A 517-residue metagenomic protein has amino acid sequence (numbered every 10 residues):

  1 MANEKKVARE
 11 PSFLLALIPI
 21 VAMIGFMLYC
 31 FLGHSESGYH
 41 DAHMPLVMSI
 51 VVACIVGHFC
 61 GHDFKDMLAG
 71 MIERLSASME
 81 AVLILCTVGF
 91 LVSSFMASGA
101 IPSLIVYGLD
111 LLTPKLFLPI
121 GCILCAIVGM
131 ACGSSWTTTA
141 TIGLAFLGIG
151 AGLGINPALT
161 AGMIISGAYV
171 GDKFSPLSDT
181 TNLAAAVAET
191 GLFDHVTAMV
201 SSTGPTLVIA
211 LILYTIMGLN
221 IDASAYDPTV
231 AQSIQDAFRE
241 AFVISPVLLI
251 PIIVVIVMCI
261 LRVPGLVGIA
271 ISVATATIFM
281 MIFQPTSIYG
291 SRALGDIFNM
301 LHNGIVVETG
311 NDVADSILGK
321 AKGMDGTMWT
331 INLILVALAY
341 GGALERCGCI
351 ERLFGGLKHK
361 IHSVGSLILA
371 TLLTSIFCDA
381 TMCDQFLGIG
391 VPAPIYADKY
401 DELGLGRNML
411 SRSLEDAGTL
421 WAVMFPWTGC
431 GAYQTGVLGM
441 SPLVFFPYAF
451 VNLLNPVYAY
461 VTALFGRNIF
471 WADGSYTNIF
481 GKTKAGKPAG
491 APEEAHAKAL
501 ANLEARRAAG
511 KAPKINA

Functional and structural regions predicted by a protein language model:
A2-T87, A97-L116, R239-A241, I253-V336 (+1 more regions): Hydrophobic transmembrane alpha-helices of multi-pass solute/ion transporters
V7, L14-L17, V187-L207, G342 (+1 more regions): C-terminal transmembrane helix pair
L15-F31, V47-H58, L85-S93, G121-G129 (+7 more regions): Hydrophobic core segments of alpha-helical transmembrane domains in multi-pass membrane transport and ion-translocation
C60-A151, T309-A397: Membrane-embedded alpha-helical segments and adjacent helix-loop junctions characteristic of multi-pass solute
S103, L147-L159, M440-L443: Helix-coil boundary and interhelical linker segments in multi-pass alpha-helical membrane proteins
W136, A168-L183, G390-D398: Short helical (or helix-break) motifs at transmembrane helix termini and adjacent helical loops in multi-pass membrane
T139-F146, I164, G268-T277: Central hydrophobic cores of alpha-helical transmembrane segments in multi-pass integral membrane proteins
M163-I164, Y169-L177, T203-Y226, T462 (+1 more regions): Transmembrane-helix bundle segments that line or gate the permeation/cavity pathway in multi-pass membrane proteins
